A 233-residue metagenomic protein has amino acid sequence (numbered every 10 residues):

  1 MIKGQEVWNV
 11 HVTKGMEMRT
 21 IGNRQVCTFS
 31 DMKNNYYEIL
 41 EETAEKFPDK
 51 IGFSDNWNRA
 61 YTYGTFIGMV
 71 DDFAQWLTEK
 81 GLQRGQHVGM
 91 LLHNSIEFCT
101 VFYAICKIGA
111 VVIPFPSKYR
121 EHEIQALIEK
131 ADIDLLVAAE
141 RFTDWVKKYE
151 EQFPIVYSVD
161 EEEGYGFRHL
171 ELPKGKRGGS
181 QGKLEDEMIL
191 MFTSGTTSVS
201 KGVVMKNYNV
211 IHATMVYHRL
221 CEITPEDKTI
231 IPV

Functional and structural regions predicted by a protein language model:
I2-V12, S30-G52, G68: A short N-terminal helical cap/helix-turn-helix that marks the beginning of AMP-binding/adenylate-forming
I2-W8, I39, E79-K80, K107-L170: Structural core segment of the AMP-binding/adenylate-forming
V26-N34, G164-E187: Flexible, low-complexity linker/hinge segments
M32, E41, D49-S95, C99-Y103 (+2 more regions): Conserved AMP-binding/adenylate-forming core of the ANL superfamily
P48-D49, K174-F192, S198-V199, E222-T229: Conserved pre-ATP/AMP-binding loop-to-beta segment of ANL
T62-G64, M188-H212: Conserved AMP-binding A3 loop
I67-F73, V203-T224, T229-P232: Conserved structural elements of the adenylate-forming
L92-S95, P116, Q125, I223 (+1 more regions): Conserved AMP-binding
